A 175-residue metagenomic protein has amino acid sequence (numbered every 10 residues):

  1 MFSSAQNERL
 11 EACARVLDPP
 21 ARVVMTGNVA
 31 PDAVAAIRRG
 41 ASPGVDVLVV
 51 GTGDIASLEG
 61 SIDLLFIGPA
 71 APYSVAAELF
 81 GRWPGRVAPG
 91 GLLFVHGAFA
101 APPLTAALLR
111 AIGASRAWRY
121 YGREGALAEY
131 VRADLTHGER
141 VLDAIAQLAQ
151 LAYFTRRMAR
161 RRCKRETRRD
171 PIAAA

Functional and structural regions predicted by a protein language model:
M1-A175: A short alpha-helical cap/connector motif
